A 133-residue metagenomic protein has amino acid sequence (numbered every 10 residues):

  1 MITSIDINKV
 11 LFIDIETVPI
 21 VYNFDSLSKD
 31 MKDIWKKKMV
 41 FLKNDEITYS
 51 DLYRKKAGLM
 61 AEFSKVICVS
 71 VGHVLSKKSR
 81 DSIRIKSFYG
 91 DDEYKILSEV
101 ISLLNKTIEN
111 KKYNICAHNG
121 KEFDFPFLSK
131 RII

Functional and structural regions predicted by a protein language model:
M1-S64, K77: Entry/capping segment at the start of metal-dependent catalytic domains with acidic active-site entry clusters
L11-F12, C68-G72: Short, conserved beta-strand segments within well-ordered enzyme catalytic domains that often line or immediately flank
N44, L52, K56, V66 (+3 more regions): Generic signature of intrinsically disordered, low-complexity segments enriched in small/polar residues
S64-V66, N110: Short connector loops at helix/strand junctions that flank enzyme active sites, especially segments positioning acidic
V71-I133: Conserved DEDDh/DEDDy metal-dependent 3′-5′ exonuclease domain
